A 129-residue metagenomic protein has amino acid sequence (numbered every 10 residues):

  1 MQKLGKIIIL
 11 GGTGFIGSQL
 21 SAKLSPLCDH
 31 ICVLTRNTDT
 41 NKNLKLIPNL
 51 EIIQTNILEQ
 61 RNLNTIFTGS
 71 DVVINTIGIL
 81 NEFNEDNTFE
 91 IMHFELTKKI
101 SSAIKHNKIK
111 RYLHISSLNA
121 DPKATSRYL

Functional and structural regions predicted by a protein language model:
Q2-C28: N-terminal Rossmann NAD(P)H-binding glycine-rich loop of SDR-like oxidoreductase domains
K6, D71-V72, R111: Structural motif
L10, L34, T76-I77, Y112-L118: SDR active-site strand-loop-helix element
L10-T13, T35, T55, T97: Ser/Thr-centric signal marking residues that sit in or immediately flank functional binding/regulatory motifs
L27, P122-L129: Oxidoreductase cofactor-interface core, primarily capturing Rossmann-like NAD(P)-dependent enzymes
C28, H106-R111: A short helix->loop->beta-strand "cap" motif at the edges of active sites that frequently abuts
D29-N37: Conserved glycine-rich Rossmann-like NAD(P)H-binding loop of the short-chain dehydrogenase/reductase
D39-T40, I47-K99, A103-H106, S117-T125: NAD(P)H-binding glycine-rich loop region in Rossmannoid oxidoreductase-like domains and their noncatalytic homologs
